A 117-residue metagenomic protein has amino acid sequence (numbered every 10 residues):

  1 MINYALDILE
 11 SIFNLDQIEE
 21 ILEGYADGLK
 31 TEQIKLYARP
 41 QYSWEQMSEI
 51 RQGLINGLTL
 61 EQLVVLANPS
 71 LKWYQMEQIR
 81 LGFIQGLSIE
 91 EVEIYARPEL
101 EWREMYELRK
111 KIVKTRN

Functional and structural regions predicted by a protein language model:
M1-N117: General marker for long, soluble alpha-helical cores
